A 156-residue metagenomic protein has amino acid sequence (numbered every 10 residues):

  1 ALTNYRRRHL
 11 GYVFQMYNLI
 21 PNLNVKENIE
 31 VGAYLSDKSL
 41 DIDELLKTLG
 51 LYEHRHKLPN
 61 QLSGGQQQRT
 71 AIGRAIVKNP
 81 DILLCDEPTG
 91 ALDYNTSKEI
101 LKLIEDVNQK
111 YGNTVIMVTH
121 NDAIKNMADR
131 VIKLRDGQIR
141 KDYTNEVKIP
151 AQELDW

Functional and structural regions predicted by a protein language model:
A1-G11, I149-E153: ABC ATPase NBD coupling module
N4, L58-Q68: Conserved ABC ATPase signature
L23-E30: Short coil-to-helix segment of the ABC ATPase nucleotide-binding domain corresponding to the Q-loop/switch region
K38-E53: Conserved ABC ATPase "signature" region
I72: Hydrophobic anchor residue at the start of the ABC signature
N79: Conserved catalytic motifs of ABC-family nucleotide-binding domains
L83-D86: Catalytic Walker B motif of ABC-type/P-loop ATPase nucleotide-binding domains
